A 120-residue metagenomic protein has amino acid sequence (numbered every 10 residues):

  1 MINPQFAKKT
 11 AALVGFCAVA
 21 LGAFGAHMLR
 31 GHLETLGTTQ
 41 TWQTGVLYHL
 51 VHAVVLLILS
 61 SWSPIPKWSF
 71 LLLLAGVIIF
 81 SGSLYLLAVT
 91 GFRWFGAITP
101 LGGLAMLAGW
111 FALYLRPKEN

Functional and structural regions predicted by a protein language model:
M1-N120: Polytopic transmembrane helical bundles with strong interfacial aromatic enrichment
